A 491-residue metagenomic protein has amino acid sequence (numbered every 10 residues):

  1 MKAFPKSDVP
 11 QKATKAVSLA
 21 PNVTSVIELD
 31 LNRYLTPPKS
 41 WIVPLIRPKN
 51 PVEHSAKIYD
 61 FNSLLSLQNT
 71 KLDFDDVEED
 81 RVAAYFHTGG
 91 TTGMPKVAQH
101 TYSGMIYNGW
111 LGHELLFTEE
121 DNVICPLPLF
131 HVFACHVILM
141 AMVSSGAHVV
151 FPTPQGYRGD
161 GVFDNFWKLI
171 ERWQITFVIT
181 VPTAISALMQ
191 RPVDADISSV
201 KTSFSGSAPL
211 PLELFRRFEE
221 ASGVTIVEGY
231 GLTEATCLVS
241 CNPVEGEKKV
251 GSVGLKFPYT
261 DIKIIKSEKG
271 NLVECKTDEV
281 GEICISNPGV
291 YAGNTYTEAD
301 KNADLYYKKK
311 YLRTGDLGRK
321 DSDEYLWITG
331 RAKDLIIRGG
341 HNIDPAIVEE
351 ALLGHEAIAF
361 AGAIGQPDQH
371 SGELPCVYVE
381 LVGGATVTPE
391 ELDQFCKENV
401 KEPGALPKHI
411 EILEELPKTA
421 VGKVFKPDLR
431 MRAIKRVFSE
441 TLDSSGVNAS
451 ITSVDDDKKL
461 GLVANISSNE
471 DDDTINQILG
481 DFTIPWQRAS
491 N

Functional and structural regions predicted by a protein language model:
M1-D8, E171, V178, N287 (+6 more regions): AMP-binding/adenylate-forming catalytic core of the ANL superfamily
M1-S63, P485-S490: Structural core segment of the AMP-binding/adenylate-forming
F4-A16, L29-L35, L127, T153-G156 (+4 more regions): Adenylate-forming
E28, K39, R47-H87, M94 (+1 more regions): Conserved pre-ATP/AMP-binding loop-to-beta segment of ANL
A83-Y107: Conserved AMP-binding A3 loop
I106-C125, F130-T176, R191: Conserved AMP-binding/adenylation subdomain of ANL enzymes
P152, T180, T202-S203, L210-G229 (+4 more regions): Conserved AMP-binding/adenylate-forming
